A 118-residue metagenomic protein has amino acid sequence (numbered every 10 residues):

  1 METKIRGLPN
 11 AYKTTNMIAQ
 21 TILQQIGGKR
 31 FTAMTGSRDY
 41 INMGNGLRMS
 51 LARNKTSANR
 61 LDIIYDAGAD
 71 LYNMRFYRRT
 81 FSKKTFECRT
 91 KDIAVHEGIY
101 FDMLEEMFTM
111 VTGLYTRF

Functional and structural regions predicted by a protein language model:
E2-T14, T80-F118: Mixed-charge, Lys/Arg-enriched low-complexity segments
E2-T56: Negatively charged, low-complexity tracts enriched in Asp/Glu with abundant Ser/Thr
N42, Y65-A67: Generic beta-strand structural signal
L51-D62, A69: Polar, low-complexity loop segments and adjacent catalytic/binding residues used for recognizing and processing sugar
I64-Y65, Y115: Surface-exposed, well-ordered secondary-structure segments
G68-S82: Short, surface-exposed beta-strand/strand-loop-strand elements in extracellular ectodomains
